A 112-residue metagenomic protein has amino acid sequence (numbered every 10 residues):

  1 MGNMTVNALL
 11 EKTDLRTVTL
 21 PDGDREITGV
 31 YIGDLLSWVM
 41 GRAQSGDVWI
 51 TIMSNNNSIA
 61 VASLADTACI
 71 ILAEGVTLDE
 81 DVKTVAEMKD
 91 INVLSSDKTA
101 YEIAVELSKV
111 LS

Functional and structural regions predicted by a protein language model:
M1-M4, S112: Absolute protein N-terminus
N3-D47: N-terminal first-folded block
D24-E26, L36-V48, M53-S112: Feature captures the catalytic cores and cofactor-binding loops of soluble hydro-lyases/lyases that act on carboxylate
